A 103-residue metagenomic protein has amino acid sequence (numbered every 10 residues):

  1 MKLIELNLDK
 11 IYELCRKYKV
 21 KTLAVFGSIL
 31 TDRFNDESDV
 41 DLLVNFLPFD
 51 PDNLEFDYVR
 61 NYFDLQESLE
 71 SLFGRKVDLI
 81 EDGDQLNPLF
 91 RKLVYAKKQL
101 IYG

Functional and structural regions predicted by a protein language model:
M1-A24, L30-D32, D36, F49-G103: Catalytic core of pol beta-like nucleotidyltransferases
N45-L47: Residue-level recognition of strand-loop junctions within catalytic nucleotide-signaling folds
